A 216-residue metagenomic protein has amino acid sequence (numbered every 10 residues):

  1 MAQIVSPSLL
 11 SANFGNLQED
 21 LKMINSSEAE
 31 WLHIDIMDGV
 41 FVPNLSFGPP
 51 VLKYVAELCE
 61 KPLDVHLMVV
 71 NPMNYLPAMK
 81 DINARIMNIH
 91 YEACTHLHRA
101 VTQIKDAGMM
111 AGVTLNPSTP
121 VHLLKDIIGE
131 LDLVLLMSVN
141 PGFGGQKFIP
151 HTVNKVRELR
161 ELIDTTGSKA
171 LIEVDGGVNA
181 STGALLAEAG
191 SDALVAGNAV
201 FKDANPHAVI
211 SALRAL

Functional and structural regions predicted by a protein language model:
M1-N88, C94-H96, Q103, M110-A111 (+9 more regions): Conserved N-terminal beta1-alpha1 strand-loop-helix module at the mouth
H33, E173-V174: Generic enzyme active-site microenvironment
N83-E92, A187-A196: Short, electropositive alpha-helical surface patch
Y91-C94, N116-P117, V139-F143, N198-F201: Short, acidic/turn-prone active-site loops that include or flank metal/cofactor- and phosphate-binding residues
M110-T114, S118: Internal catalytic-core helix/loop-beta-alpha segment that presents or stabilizes conserved functional determinants
S118-P120, N179: Short acidic loop-to-helix transition motifs that present clustered carboxylates
V174-G177, V195-N198: Glycine-rich beta-strand-to-loop/alpha-helix junction loops that act as flexible
G177-A189: Acidic, divalent-metal-coordinating active-site segment for phosphoryl/phosphodiester hydrolysis, typified by short
